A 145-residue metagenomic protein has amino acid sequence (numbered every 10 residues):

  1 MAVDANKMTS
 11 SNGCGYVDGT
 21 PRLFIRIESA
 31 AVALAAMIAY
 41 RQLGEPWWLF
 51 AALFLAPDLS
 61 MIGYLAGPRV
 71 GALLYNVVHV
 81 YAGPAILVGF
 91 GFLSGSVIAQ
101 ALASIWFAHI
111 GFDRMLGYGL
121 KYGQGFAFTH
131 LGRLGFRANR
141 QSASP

Functional and structural regions predicted by a protein language model:
A2-P145: N-terminal membrane-targeting hydrophobic helices
